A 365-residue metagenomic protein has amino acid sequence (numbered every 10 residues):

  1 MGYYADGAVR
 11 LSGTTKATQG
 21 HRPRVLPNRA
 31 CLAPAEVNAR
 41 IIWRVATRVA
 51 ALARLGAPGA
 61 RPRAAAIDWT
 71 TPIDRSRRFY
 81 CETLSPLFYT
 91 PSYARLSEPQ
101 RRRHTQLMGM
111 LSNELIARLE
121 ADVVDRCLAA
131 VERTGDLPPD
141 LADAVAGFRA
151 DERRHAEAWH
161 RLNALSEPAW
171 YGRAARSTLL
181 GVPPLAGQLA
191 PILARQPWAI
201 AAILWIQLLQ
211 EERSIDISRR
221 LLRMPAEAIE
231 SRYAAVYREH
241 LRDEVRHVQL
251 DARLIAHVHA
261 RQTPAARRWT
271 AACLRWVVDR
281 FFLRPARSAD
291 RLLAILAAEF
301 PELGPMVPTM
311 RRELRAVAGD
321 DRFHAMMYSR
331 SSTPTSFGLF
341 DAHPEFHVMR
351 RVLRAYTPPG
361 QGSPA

Functional and structural regions predicted by a protein language model:
G2-A365: Non-heme di-metal
